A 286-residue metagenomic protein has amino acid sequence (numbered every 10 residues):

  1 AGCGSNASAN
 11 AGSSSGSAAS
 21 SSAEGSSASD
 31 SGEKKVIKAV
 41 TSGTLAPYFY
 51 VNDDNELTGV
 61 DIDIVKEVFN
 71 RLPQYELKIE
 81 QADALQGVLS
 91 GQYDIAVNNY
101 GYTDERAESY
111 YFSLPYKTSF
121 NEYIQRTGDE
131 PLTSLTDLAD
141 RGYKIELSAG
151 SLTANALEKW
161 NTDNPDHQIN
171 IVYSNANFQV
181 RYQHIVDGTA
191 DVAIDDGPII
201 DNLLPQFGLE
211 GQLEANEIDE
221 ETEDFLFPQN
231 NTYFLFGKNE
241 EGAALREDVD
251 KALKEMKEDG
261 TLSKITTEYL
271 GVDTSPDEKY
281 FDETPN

Functional and structural regions predicted by a protein language model:
C3-S27: Bacterial lipoprotein signal-peptidase II cleavage site
G4, I62-R71, D129, T136-A139 (+3 more regions): Extended ligand-binding regions for polar small-molecule ligands
S13, G32-Y100: Extracytoplasmic small-molecule ligand-binding "clamshell" domains of the periplasmic binding protein/Venus flytrap
A39, G43-P47, L57-V68, E122-Q179 (+1 more regions): Bilobed "Venus flytrap"/periplasmic-binding protein-like clamshell domains and structurally analogous long
G43, K117-R126, G208-D250, V272-N286: Periplasmic-binding protein-like
K66, E76-A139, E223-F227: Acidic, polar ligand-binding/catalytic clefts
Y75-L77, L152-Y173, E247-N286: Ligand-binding clefts/hinges and TM-proximal coupling segments of bilobed small-molecule sensing domains
Q86-L89, N99-S109, N155-K159, V186 (+1 more regions): A ligand-binding cleft/hinge motif common to bilobed small-molecule-binding domains
